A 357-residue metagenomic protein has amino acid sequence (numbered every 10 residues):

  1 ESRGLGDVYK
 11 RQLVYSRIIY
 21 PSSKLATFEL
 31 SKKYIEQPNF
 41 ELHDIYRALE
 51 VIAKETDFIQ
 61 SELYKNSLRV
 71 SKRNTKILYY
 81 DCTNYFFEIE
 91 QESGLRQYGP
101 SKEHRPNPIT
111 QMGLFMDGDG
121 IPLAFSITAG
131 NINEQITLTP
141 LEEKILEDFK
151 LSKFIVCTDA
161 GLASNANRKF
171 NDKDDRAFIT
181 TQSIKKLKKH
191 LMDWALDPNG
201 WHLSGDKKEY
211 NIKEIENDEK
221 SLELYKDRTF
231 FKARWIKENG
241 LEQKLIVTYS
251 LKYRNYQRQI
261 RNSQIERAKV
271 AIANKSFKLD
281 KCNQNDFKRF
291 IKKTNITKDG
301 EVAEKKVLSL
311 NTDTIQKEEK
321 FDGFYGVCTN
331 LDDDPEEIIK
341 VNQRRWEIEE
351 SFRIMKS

Functional and structural regions predicted by a protein language model:
E1-Y9: Single conserved hydrophobic/aromatic residue that forms the stacking wall/gate of nucleotide- or nucleobase-binding
Y20-Q91, Q97-Y98: Electropositive nucleic-acid engagement tracts
T27, Y79-D81, G120, D159 (+2 more regions): Conserved structural-core and active-site-/substrate-pathway-adjacent residues in large, well-folded domains of enzymes
Y34-F40, S71, G118-I121, I145-F154 (+2 more regions): Secondary-structure transition/capping motifs at alpha-helix termini and the adjoining loop/turn into the next element
P106-I145, F149: Electropositive, glycine- and tryptophan-enriched low-complexity nucleic-acid-binding patches
P108-T110, A124-I127, D175-V341: An anionic, glycine-rich sequence signature occurring as long contiguous blocks
N133, C157-A166, I184-K186: Acidic, metal-coordinating catalytic cores used for nucleic-acid/nucleotide bond scission and strand-transfer chemistry
I338-S357: Short amphipathic alpha-helical "interface-anchor" segments enriched in bulky aromatics
